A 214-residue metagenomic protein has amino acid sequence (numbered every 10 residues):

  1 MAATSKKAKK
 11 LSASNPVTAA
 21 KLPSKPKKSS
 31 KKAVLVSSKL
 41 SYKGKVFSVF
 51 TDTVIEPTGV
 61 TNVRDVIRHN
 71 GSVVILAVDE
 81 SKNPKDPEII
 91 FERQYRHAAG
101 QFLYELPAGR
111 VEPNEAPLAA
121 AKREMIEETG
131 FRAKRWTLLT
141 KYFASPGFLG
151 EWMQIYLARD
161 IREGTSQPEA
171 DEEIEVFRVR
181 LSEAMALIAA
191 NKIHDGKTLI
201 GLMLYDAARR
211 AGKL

Functional and structural regions predicted by a protein language model:
A2-K28, A33, F102, P113 (+3 more regions): Nudix hydrolase/Nudix homology domain
L11, L22, S30-A33, R64-I67 (+6 more regions): Conserved Nudix-box catalytic region and its N-terminal flanking loop in Nudix hydrolases and closely related
S37-L76, E80: Acidic, metal-coordinating catalytic segment for phosphate/diphosphate chemistry, firing primarily on the Nudix
L40-G44, H97, Y142-W152, R210: Acidic pyrophosphate-coordinating catalytic loop
S48-D52, E88, F102, W152-Q154 (+1 more regions): Short beta-strand micro-motifs in enzyme catalytic cores
T58, D79-N83, Y95, A158-E163 (+2 more regions): Short loop segments at secondary-structure junctions
N62, V73-V74, G109-G196: Unchanged
